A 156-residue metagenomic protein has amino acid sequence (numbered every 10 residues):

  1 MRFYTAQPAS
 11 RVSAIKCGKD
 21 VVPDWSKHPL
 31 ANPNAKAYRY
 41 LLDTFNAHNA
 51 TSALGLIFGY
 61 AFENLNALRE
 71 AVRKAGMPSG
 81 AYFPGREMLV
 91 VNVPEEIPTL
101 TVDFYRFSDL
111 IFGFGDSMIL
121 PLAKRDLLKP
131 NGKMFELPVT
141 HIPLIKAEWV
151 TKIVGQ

Functional and structural regions predicted by a protein language model:
M1-R2, Q7-A14, K19-A37, T51-I57 (+1 more regions): Conserved NAD+-utilizing ADP-ribose enzyme module
R39-N46: A positively charged, amphipathic N-terminal helix/segment that binds anionic biomolecules
D43, L56-G59: Glycine-centered small-residue hotspots that permit tight backbone geometry or close packing
